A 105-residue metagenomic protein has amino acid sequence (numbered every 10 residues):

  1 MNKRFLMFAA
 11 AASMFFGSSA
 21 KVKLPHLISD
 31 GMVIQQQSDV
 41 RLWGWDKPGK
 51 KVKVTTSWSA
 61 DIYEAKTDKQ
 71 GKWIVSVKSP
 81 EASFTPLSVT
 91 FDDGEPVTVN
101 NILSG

Functional and structural regions predicted by a protein language model:
M1-K21: Bacterial Sec-dependent N-terminal signal peptides
L6, Q35-Q37, Q70: Residue-identity detector for glutamine
A9, M14, G31-V33, E64-K66 (+1 more regions): Residues embedded in well-ordered secondary-structure elements
M14, K23-L27, E81: N-terminal start-of-chain detector that recognizes signal peptides and the immediate post-cleavage beginning
S19-P48, I102-G105: Non-catalytic, glycine-rich low-complexity segments
W43, K47-G105: Extended acidic/polar, glycine-enriched regions that form or flank non-catalytic beta-rich accessory modules
